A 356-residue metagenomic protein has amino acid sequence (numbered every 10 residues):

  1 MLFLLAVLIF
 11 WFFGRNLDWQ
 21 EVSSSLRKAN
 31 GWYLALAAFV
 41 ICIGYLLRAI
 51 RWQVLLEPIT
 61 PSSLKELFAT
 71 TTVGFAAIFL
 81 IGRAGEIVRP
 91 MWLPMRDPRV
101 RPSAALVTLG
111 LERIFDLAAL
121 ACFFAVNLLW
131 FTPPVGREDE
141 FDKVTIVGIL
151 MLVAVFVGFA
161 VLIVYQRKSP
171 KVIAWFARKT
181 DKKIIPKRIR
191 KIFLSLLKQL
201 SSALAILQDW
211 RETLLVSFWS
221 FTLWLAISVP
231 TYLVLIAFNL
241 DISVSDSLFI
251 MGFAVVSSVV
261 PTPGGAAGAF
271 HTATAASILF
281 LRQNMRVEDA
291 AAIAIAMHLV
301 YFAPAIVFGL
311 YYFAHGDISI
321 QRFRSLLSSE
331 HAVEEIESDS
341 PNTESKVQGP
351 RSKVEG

Functional and structural regions predicted by a protein language model:
M1-R51, L56, P61: Anchoring transmembrane alpha helix of integral membrane proteins
M1-S24, G74-I185, A267-T343: Transmembrane helix-loop-helix hairpins in multi-pass inner-membrane proteins
L26-A35, E138-M151, Q208-L214: Juxtamembrane helix-entry segments on the extracytoplasmic side of multipass membrane proteins
I43-I50, L55-E57, I78-V88, V259-T272: Short helix-coil transition sites and intra-membrane helix breaks within transmembrane domains of multi-pass
E66-T72, L223-L233, S243-V259, F270-H271: Hydrophobic alpha-helical segments embedded in the membrane of multi-pass proteins
K191-F238, I242-V244: Alpha-helical transmembrane segments and their immediate interhelical loop/hinge regions in multi-pass membrane
I250-G264, M297-P304: Transmembrane helix-bundle signature of multi-pass secondary active exporters and lipid flippases
T343-G356: Arg/Gly-rich low-complexity intrinsically disordered repeat tracts
